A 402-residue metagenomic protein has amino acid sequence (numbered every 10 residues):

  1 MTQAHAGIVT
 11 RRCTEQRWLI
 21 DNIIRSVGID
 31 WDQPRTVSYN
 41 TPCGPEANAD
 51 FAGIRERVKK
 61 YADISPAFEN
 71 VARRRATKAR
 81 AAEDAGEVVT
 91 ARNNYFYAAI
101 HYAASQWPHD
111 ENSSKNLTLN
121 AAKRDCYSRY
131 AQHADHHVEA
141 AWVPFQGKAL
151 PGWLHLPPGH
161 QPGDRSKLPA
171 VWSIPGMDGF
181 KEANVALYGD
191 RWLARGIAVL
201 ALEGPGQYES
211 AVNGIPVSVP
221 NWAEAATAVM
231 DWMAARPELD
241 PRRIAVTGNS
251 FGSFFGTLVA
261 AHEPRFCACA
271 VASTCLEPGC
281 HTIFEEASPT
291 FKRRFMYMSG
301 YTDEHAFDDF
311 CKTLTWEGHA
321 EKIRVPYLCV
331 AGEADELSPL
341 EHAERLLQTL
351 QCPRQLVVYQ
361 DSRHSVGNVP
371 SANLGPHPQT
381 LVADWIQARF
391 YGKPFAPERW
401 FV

Functional and structural regions predicted by a protein language model:
P66-F68, A72-R75, L117-S166: N-terminal cap/lid segment of alpha/beta-hydrolase-fold proteins
P216-E238, L258, P378: Alpha/beta-hydrolase active-site loop
P237-S250: Alpha/beta-hydrolase fold nucleophile elbow
L258-D309, V325: Hydrolase active-site cap/lid region
I323-R324, C329-A331, D335: Short beta-strand/loop motif that positions the catalytic acidic residue of the alpha/beta-hydrolase fold
V325, P339-Q348: Short alpha-helix in the alpha/beta-hydrolase fold that links the catalytic acid
L347-V366: Catalytic histidine neighborhood in serine/cysteine hydrolases with alpha/beta-hydrolase-type architecture
S371-V402: Catalytic active-site module of serine/aspartate enzymes centered on a nucleophile-bearing elbow/loop
